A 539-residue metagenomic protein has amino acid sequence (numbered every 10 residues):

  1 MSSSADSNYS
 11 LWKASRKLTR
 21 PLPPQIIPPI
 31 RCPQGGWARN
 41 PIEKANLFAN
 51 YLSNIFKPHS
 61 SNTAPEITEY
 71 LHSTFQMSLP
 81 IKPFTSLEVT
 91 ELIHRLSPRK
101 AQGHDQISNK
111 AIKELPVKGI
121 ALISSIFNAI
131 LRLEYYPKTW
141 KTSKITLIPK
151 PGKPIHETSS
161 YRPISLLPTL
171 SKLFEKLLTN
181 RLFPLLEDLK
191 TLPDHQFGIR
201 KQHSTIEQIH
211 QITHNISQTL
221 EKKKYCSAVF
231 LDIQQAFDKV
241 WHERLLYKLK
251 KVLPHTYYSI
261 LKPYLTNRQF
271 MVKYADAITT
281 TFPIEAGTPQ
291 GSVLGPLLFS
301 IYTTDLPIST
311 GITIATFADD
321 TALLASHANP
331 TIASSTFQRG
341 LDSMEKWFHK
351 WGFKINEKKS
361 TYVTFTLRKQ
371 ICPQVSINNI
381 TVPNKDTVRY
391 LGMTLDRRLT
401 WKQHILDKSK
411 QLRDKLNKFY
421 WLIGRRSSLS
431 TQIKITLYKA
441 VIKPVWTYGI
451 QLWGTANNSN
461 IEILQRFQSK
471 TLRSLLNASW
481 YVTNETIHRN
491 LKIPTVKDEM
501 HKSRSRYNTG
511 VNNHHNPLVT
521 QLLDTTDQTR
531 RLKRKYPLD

Functional and structural regions predicted by a protein language model:
M1-S4, P193, F317-A318, A325 (+2 more regions): Non-catalytic, peripheral interaction segments enriched in hydrophobic/basic residues
N8-S159, S165, T169-L173, L192 (+6 more regions): Surface-exposed loop/turn segments and immediately adjacent short secondary-structure elements within folded domains
L79, D276, R339, F353-D386: Short, conserved micro-motifs composed of acidic
S86-H94, L122-A129, N180-L182, I206-E221 (+2 more regions): Inter-domain linker/hinge segments that demarcate the starts of reverse transcriptase and RNase H-type modules
R99-I107, H156-L166, I206-Y247: Conserved catalytic palm subdomain of right-hand nucleotidyl-transferase polymerases, strongest for RNA-directed enzymes
L178-Q196, P296-A328: Active-site palm subdomain of RNA-directed nucleic acid polymerases
A236-V252, A322-K346, T400: Catalytic palm subdomain of template-directed nucleic-acid polymerases, centered on the conserved carboxylate motif
